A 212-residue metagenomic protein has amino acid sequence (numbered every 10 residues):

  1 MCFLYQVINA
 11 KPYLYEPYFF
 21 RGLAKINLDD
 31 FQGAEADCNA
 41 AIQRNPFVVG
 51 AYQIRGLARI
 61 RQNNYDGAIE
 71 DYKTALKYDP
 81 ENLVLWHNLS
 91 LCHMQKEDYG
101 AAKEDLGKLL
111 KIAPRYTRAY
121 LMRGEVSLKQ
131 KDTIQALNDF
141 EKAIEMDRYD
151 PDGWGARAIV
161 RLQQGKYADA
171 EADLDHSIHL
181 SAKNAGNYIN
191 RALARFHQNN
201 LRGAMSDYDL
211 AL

Functional and structural regions predicted by a protein language model:
M1-L212: Alpha-helical tetratricopeptide repeat
